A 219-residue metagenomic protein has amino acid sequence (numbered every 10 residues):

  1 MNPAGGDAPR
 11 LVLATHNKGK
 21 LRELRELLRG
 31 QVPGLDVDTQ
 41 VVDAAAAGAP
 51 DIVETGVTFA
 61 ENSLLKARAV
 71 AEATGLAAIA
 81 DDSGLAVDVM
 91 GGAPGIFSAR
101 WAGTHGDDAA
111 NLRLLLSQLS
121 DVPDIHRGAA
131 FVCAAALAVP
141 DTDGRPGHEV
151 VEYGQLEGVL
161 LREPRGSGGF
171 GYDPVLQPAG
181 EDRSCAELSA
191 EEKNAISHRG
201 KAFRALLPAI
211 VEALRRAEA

Functional and structural regions predicted by a protein language model:
N2-V12, K18-A219: Anionic-ligand binding patches
